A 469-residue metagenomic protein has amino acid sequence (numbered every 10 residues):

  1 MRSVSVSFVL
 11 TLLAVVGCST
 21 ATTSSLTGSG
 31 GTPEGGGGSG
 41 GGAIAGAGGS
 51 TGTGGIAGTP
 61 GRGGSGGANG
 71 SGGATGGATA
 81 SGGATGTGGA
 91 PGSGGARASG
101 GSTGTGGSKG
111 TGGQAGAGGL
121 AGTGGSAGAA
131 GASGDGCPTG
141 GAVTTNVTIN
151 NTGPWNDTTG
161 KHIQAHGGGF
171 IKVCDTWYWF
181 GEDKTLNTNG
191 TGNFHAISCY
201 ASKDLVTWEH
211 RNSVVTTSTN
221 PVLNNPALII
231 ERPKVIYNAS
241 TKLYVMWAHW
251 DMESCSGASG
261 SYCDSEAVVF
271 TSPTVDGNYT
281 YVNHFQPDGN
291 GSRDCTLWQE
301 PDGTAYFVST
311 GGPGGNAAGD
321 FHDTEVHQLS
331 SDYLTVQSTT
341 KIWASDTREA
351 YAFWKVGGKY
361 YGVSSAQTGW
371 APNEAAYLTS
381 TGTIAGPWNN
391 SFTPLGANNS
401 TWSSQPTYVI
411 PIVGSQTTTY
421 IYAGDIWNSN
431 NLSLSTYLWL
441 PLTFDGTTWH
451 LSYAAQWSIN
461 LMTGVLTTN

Functional and structural regions predicted by a protein language model:
M1-G17: Sec-dependent bacterial lipoprotein signal peptides
R2, G28, G55, G61-R62 (+6 more regions): Arginine residue identity/basic-tract feature
V6-V9, T22, G116, T145 (+1 more regions): Terminal low-complexity, poorly structured segments
L13-T139: Ser/Thr-rich, Pro/Gly/Ala-heavy low-complexity intrinsically disordered linkers and tails of secreted extracellular
G136-N469: Carbohydrate-active catalytic/glycan-binding domains of CAZyme proteins, especially the secreted or lumenal ectodomains
